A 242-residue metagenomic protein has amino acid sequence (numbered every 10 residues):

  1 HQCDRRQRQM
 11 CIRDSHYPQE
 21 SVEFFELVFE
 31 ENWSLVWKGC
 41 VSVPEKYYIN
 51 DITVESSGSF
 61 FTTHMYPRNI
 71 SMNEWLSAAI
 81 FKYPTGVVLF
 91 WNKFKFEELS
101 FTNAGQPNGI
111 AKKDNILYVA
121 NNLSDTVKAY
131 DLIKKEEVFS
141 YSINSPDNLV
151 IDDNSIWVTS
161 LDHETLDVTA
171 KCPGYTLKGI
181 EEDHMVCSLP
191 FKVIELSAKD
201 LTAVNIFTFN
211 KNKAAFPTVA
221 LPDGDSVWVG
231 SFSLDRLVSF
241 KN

Functional and structural regions predicted by a protein language model:
H1-D14: Single conserved hydrophobic/aromatic residue that forms the stacking wall/gate of nucleotide- or nucleobase-binding
Q9, S59-F61, I116-V119, I156-V158 (+1 more regions): Conserved beta-propeller blade signature
R13-H16, M65-P67, N122, L161-H163 (+1 more regions): Short loop/turn segments immediately following the C-termini of beta-strands
S15-E20, I70-P84, N122-L123, M185-L189: Short, solvent-exposed loop/turn segments at conserved positions within beta-propeller repeat blades
L27-E31, W91-K95, D131-K135, S197-L201 (+1 more regions): Short loop/turn segments that connect beta-strands within beta-propeller blades
W37, V43-F60, P84-V87, E98-I116 (+2 more regions): Beta-rich, blade/repeat-based domains predominating in secreted/periplasmic proteins but also intracellular
P146-N205: Loop/turn-rich, solvent-exposed surfaces of beta-rich toroidal or solenoidal domains
F216-N242: Blade-level signature of beta-propeller repeat domains, shared across WD40, Kelch, NHL, RCC1 and BNR/Asp-box propellers
